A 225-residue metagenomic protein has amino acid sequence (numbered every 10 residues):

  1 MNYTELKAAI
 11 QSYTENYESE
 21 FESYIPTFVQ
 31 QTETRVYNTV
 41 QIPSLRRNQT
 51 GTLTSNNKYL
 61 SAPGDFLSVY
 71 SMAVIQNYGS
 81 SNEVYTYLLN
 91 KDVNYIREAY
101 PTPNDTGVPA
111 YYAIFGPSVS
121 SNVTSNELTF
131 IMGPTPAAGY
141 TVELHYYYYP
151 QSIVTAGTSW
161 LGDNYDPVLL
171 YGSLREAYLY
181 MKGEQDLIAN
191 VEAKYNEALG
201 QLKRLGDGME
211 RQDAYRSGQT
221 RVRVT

Functional and structural regions predicted by a protein language model:
M1-T225: Glycine-enriched, solvent-exposed interface loops adjoining structured elements
